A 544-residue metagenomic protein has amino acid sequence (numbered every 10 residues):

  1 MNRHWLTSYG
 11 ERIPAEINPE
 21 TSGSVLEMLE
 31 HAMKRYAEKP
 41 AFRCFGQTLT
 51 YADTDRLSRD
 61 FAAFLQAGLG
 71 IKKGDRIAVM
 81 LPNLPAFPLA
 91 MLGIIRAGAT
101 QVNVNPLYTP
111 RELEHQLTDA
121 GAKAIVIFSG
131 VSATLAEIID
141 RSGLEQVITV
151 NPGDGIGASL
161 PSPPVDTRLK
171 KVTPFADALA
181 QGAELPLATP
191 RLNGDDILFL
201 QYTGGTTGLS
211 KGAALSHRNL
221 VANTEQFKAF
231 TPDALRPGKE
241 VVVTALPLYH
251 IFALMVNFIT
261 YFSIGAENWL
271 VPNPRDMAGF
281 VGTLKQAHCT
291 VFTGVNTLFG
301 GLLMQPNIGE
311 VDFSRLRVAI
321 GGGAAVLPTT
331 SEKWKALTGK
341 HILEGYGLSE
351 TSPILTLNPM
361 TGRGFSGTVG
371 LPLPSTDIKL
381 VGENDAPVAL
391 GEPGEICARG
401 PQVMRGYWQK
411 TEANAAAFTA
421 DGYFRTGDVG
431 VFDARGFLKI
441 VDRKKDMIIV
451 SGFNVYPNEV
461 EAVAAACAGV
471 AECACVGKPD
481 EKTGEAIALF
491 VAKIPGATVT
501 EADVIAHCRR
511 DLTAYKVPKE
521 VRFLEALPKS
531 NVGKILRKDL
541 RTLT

Functional and structural regions predicted by a protein language model:
I13-G23, P161-I197: Flexible, low-complexity linker/hinge segments
E20-T21, E38-K72, A78-L84, P88-L92 (+1 more regions): Conserved AMP-binding/adenylate-forming core of the ANL superfamily
G68-K72, E184-D195, L200-T244, A266: Conserved adenylate-forming
D75-R76, P82-V102, P106-P110, T118-A124 (+6 more regions): A short helix-loop-beta submotif of the ANL/AMP-binding
R96, T100-A180, P495-A497, R522: Structural core segment of the AMP-binding/adenylate-forming
Y108, H115, K285, F292 (+8 more regions): AMP-binding/adenylate-forming catalytic core of the ANL superfamily
V221-V241, I251-T290, Q305: Conserved AMP-binding/adenylation subdomain of ANL enzymes
A266, C289-G294, L303-G364, D377: Gly/Ser/Thr-rich phosphate-binding loop
